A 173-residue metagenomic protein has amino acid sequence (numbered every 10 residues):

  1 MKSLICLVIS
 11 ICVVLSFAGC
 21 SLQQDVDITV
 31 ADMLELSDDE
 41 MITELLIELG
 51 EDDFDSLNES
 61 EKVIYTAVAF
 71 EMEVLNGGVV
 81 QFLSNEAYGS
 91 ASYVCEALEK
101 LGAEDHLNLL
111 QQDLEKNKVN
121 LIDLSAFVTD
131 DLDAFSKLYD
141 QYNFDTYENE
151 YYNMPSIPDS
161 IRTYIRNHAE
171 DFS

Functional and structural regions predicted by a protein language model:
M1-L4: Positively charged n-region of N-terminal signal peptides that target proteins for export
I9-V13: Hydrophobic helical h-region of N-terminal Sec-dependent signal peptides in bacterial secretory/periplasmic proteins
V14-L15, L114: Hydrophobic alpha-helical membrane context
A18-G19: C-terminal motif of bacterial Sec signal peptides marking the signal peptidase cleavage site
Q24-A91, A97-S173: Extended, alpha-helix-rich binding/interface surfaces that flank or overlap catalytic cores and mediate recognition
